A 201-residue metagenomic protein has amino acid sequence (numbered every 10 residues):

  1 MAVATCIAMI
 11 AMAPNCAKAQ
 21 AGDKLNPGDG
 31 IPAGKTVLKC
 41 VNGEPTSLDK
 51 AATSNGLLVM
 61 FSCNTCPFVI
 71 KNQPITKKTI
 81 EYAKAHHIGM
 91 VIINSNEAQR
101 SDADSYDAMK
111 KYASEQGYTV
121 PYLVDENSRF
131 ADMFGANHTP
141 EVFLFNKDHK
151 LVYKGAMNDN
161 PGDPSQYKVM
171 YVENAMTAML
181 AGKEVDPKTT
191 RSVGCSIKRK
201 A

Functional and structural regions predicted by a protein language model:
M1-G22: Bacterial Sec-dependent N-terminal signal peptides
A17-D49: N-terminal "domain-start" segment that seeds a small globular fold
S47-I70, M176: Short active-site neighborhood of thiol/selenol oxidoreductases, capturing the structured segment around
S54-L57, A85-M90, G117-P121, K147-D148: Loop/turn elements at helix/coil->beta-strand transitions in domains of secreted/extracellular proteins
C63-N72, V142, C195-K198: Short, thiol/selenol-centered motifs that function as redox-active sites or metal-ligating centers
I70-E115, E126-M133: Structural microenvironment flanking redox-active thiols in thiol-disulfide oxidoreductases
K110-N146, V152: Short, internal strand/loop/helix patches that form the active-site neighborhood or redox-interaction surface
L144-A201: Thiol-/selenol-based redox modules, centered on thioredoxin-like and closely related oxidoreductase domains
